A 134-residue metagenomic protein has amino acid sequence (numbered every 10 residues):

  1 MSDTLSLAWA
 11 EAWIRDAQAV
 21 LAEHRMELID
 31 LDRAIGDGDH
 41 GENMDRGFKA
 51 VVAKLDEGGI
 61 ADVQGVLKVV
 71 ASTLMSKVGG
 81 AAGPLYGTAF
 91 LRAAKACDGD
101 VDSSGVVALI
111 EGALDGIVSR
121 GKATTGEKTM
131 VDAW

Functional and structural regions predicted by a protein language model:
M1-W134: N-terminal loops that bind phosphate or other acidic moieties and the adjacent beta-alpha structural core
